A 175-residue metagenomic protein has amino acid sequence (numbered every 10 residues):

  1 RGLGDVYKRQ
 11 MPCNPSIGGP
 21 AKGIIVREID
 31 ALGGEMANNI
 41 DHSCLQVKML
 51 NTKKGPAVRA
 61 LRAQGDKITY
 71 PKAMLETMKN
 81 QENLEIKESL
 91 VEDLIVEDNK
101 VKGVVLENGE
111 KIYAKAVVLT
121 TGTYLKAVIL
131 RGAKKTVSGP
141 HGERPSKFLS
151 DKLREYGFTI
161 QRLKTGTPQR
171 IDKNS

Functional and structural regions predicted by a protein language model:
G2-Y7: Short, small-residue-biased leader/transition segments that mark boundaries at the very start of proteins
Q10-N14, E97-V101, I129-G132, T165 (+1 more regions): Short acidic, glycine/serine/threonine-rich loops at helix termini
P12-I25: Glycine-rich FAD cofactor-binding loop and adjacent beta-loop-alpha segment at the N-terminus of flavoprotein
N14-I17, A60, A133-G139: Short glycine-enriched, charge-decorated loop/helix-capping segments at active-site entrances that position
I29: Active-site-adjacent helix-turn-beta-strand microarchitecture at beta-sheet edges that either contains or buttresses
E35, E85, T159: Residue-level detector of anion-binding/catalytic polar loops
N38-K126, K173-S175: Feature captures the FAD/FMN-dependent oxidoreductase FAD-binding
L119-I171: Glycine-rich loop(s) and the adjacent beta-strand/alpha-helix scaffold that form part
